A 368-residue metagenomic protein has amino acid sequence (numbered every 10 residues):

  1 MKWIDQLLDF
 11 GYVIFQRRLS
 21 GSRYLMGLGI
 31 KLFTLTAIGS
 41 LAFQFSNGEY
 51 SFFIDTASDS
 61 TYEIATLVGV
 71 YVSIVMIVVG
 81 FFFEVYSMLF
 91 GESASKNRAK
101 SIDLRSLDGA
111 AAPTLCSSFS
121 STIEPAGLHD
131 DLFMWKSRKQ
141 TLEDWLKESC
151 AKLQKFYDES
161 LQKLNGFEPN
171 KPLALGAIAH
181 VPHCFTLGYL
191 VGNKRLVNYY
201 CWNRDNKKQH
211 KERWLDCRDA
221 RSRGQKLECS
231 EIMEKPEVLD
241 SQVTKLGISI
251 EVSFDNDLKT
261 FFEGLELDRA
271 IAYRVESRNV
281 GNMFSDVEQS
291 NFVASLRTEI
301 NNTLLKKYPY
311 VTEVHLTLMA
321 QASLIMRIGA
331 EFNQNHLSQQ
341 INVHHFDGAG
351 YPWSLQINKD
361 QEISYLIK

Functional and structural regions predicted by a protein language model:
M1-K96: N-terminal alpha-helical membrane-insertion module
A57-V72, V79-L173, H180-V181: N-terminal topogenic membrane-targeting module
D103-D108, G176-H180, S249-F254, T317-Q321 (+1 more regions): Structural motif
Y157-N165, Q289-Y310, L324: A short, acidic, amphipathic alpha-helical segment used as a generic capping/interface helix at domain edges
E168-K211, L324-I325, N333-H336: Hydrophobic, ordered structural segments
R195-E228, R278-M283, L337-E362: Long, charge-dense
Q225-T298: Redox- and metal-dependent alpha/beta enzyme cores, enriched for Fe-S-associated oxidoreductases and cofactor-handling
Y308-E313, L318-K368: C-terminal functional regions that serve as terminal interaction/effector modules
